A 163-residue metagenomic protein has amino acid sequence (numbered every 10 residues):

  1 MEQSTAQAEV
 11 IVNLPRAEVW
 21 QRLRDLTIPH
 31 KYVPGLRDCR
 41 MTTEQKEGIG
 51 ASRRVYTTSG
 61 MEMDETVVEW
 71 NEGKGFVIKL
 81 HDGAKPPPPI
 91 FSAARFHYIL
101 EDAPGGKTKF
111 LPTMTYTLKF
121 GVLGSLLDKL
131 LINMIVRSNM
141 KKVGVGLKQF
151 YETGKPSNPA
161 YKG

Functional and structural regions predicted by a protein language model:
M1-E44, G163: Hydrophobic ligand-binding cavity/cleft-lining segments
Q3-I11, S52, E62, G75 (+2 more regions): Intrinsic-disorder/low-complexity, polar/charged segments enriched in Ser/Thr/Lys/Arg/Asp/Glu/Gln
E9-I11, R54, T66, K79-H81 (+2 more regions): Residue-level recognition of well-ordered beta-strand positions that form the cores of beta-sheet-rich folds across
N13-A17, V68-G75, I99-K109: A short, structured loop/turn motif at beta-sheet edges
R16-E18, Q45, M61, A84 (+2 more regions): Residues that cap or initiate secondary-structure elements
Q21-I28, P34, E72, I132 (+2 more regions): Short, intrinsically disordered, mixed-charge
R40-P89, R95, K142-K162: Glycine-rich portal/gate segments that line the openings of hydrophobic small-molecule binding cavities
K85-S138, Q149, N158-P159: Beta-strand/loop substructures that line and gate deep hydrophobic ligand-binding cavities in soluble
